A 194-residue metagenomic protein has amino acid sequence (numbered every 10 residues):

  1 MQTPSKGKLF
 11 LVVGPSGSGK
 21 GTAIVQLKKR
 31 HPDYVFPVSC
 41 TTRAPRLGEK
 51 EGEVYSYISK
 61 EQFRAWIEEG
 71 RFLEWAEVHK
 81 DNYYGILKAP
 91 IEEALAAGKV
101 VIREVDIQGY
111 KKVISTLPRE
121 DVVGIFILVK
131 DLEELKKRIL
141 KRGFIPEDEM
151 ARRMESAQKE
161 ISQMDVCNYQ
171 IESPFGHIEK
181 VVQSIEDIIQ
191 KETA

Functional and structural regions predicted by a protein language model:
T3-P4, L140, F144-I145, K159-A194: NTP-dependent small-molecule kinase module
V13-P15: P-loop (Walker A) phosphate-binding loop of NTP-binding proteins
S18: ATP-binding Walker
G21: Walker A/P-loop
K29-P37: Post-Walker A helix-loop "phosphate-sensing" segment adjacent to the P-loop in P-loop NTPases
T41-V101, I107: ATP-dependent small-molecule kinase phosphotransfer cores that center on conserved nucleotide phosphate-binding segments
V101-I107, L117-K141: Conserved phosphate-donor/acceptor-positioning beta-strand/loop module used by diverse small-molecule
